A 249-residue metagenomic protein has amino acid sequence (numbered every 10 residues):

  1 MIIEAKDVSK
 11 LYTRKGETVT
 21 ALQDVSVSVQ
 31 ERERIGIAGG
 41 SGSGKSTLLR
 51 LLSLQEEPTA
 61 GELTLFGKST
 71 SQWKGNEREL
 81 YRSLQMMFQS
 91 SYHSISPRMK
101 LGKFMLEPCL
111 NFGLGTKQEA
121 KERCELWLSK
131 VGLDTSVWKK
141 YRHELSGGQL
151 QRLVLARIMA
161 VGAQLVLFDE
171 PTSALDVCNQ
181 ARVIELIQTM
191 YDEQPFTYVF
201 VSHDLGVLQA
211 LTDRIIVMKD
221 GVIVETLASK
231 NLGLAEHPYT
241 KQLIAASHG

Functional and structural regions predicted by a protein language model:
A38-G40: The feature captures the beta-strand-to-loop junction immediately N-terminal to the Walker
S53: Helix-to-loop junction immediately C-terminal to a conserved catalytic motif
G61-Q72, L80, L227: Conserved ABC transporter NBD signature motif
M87, V217-M218, K230-G249: C-terminal boundary and immediately downstream tail of ABC-type ATPase nucleotide-binding domains
E119-S136, A245: Conserved ABC ATPase "signature" region
Y141-L145, Q149: Conserved ABC ATPase signature
